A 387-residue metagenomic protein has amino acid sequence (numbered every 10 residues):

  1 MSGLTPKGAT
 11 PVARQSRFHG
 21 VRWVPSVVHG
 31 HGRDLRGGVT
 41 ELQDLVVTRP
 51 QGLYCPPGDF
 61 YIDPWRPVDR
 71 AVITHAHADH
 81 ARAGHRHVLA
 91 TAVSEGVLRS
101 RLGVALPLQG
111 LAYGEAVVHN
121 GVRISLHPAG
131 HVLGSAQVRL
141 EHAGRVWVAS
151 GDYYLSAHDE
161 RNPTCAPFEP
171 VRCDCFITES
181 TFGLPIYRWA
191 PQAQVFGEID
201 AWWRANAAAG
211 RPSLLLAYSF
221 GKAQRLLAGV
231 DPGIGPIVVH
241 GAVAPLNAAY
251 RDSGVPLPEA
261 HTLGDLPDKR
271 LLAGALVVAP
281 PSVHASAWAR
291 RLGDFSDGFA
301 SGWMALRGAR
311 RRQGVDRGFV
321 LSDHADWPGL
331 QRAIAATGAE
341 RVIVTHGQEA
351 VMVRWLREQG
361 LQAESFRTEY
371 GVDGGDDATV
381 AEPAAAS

Functional and structural regions predicted by a protein language model:
K7-T10, S16: Short polybasic linear motifs
Q15, H19, H29-H31: Low-complexity, intrinsically disordered or signal/transmembrane-proximal segments
H31, P167-P170, C175, L184-K269 (+1 more regions): Binuclear metal-ion centers of metallo-dependent hydrolases, dominated by the metallo-beta-lactamase
T40, P232, L263-S387: C-terminal regulatory/interaction regions
E41-P57, Y61-R66, R70, A76-L214 (+2 more regions): His/Asp/Glu-rich metal-coordinating catalytic cores of metallo-dependent phosphodiesterases/hydrolases acting on
L45-D63, D252-A275, A279-W288: A short, well-structured beta->alpha microelement
H87-E95, I177, G235-L246, F299: Short internal beta-strands
